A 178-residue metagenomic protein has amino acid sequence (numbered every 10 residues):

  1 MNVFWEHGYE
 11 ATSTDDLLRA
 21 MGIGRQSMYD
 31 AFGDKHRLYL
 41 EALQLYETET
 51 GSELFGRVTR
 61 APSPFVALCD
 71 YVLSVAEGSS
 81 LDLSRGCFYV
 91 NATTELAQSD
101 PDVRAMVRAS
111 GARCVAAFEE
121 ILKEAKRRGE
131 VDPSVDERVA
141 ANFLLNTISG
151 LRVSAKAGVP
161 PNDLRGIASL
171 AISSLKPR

Functional and structural regions predicted by a protein language model:
V3-R37, E41: Helix-turn-helix
E41, L54-R85, E137-L144: Hydrophobic alpha-helical connector segments
Q44-T50: Short, basic, alpha-helical segments at the C-terminal edge of helix-turn-helix-like DNA-binding modules
V66-C69, P101-R127, V139-N142, G166-S169: Amphipathic alpha-helical packing segments from all-alpha helical-bundle domains
A67, L81-D102: Amphipathic alpha-helical segments used for helix-helix packing
G78-S79, E124, L144-P161, S174-R178: Amphipathic C-terminal alpha-helical segment
